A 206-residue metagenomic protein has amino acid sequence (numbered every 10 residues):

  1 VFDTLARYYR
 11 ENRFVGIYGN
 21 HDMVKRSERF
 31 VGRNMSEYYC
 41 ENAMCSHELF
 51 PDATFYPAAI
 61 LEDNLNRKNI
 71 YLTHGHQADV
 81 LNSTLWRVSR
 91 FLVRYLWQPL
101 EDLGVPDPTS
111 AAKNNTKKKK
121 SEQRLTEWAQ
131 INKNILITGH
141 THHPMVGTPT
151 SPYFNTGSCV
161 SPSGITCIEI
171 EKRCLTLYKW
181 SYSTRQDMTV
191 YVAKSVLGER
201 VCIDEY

Functional and structural regions predicted by a protein language model:
V1-P57: Core catalytic region of metal-dependent phosphoesterases/phosphodiesterases, especially metallo-beta-lactamase-like
L5, G19, H74, H140 (+2 more regions): Divalent metal-coordination and catalytic microenvironments
V15-E28, A78-V80, K133-T148, S161-S163: Active-site environment of divalent metal-dependent phosphoester hydrolases
P57-N66, V146-G147: Short acidic-hydrophobic surface loop/beta-edge motif
D63-N64, S151-Y206: Binuclear metal-dependent phosphoesterase catalytic core
K68-I70, I135, E169: Structural motif
K68-Q123: Active-site-proximal loop/helix segment associated with metal-binding centers of metalloenzymes
K113-I135, R185-Y206: A short C-terminal boundary segment appended to hydrolase-like catalytic domains
